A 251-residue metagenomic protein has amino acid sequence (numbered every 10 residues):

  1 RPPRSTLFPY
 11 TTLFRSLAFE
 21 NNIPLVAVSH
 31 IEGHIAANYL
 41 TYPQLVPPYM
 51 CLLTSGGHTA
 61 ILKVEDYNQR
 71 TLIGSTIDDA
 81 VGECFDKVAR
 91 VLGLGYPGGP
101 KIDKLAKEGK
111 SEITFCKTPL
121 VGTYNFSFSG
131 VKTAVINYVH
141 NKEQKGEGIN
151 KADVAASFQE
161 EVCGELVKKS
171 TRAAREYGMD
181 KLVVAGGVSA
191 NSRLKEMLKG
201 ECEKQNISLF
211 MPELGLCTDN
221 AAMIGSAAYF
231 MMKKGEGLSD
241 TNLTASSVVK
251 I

Functional and structural regions predicted by a protein language model:
R1-L13: Short, small-residue-biased leader/transition segments that mark boundaries at the very start of proteins
F14-H34, T76-D78, S208-M211: Short, acidic/small-residue loops that bind anionic groups at enzyme active sites
R15-P24, P43, E176, S226-M231: Alpha-helix C-terminal capping segments
I23, V28-M50, A227: Conserved phosphate-binding catalytic cores of ATP/NTP-utilizing and phosphoryl-transfer enzymes
A27-V28, L182, K199-I224: Conserved phosphate-binding/catalytic loops in two-lobed NTP-binding clefts
V46, L53-T54, I61-N150, K199-G200 (+1 more regions): A short helix-loop
V121-S129, I136-V183: Adenine-nucleotide phosphate-binding core of ATP-dependent small-molecule kinases
M179-L198: Glycine-rich phosphate-binding loops at beta-strand->alpha-helix junctions
